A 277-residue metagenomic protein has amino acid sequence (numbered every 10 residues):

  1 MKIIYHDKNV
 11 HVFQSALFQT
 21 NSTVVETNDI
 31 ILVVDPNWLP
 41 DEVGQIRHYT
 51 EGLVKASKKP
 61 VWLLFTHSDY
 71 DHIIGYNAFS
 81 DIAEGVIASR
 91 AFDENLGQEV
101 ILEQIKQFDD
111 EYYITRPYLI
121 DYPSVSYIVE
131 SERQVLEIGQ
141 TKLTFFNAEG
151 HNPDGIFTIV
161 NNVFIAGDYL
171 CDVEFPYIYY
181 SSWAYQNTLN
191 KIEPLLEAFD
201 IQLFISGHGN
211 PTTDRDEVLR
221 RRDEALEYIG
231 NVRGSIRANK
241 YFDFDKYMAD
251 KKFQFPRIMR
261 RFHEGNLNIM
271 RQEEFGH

Functional and structural regions predicted by a protein language model:
K2-G52, F157-C171: Conserved beta-strand hairpin/beta-sheet module of binuclear metal-dependent hydrolase folds, prominently
N9, V25, D35, T50 (+9 more regions): Divalent metal-coordination and catalytic microenvironments
I31, W38-L39, N147-E149, P153-R221: Metallo-beta-lactamase
L32-D35, W62-L64, F145: Short catalytic-loop micro-motif centered on adjacent basic/acidic residues
E42-G44, H48-R133, N231: Active-site HxH/HxHxD metal-binding segment of metal-dependent hydrolases
L53-K58, I138-G139, E197-F199: Glycine-rich phosphate-binding loop signature in dinucleotide/nucleotide-binding domains
Q134-Q140, F145-D154: Charge-patterned, long linear interaction tracts outside catalytic cores
P194-Q202, N210-H277: Accessory terminal helices/loops
